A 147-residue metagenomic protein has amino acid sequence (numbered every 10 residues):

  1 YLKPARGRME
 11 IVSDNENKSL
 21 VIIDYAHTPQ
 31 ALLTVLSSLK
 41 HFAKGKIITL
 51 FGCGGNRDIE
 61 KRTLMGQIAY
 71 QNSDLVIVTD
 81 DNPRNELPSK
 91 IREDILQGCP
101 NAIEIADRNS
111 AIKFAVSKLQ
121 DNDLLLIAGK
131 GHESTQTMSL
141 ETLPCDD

Functional and structural regions predicted by a protein language model:
Y1-D147: ATP-dependent carboxylate-amine ligase
